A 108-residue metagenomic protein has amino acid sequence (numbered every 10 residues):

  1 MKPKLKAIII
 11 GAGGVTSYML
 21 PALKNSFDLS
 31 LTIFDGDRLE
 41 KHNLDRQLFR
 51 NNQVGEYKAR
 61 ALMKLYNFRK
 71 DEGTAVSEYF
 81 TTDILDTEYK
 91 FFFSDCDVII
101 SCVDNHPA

Functional and structural regions predicted by a protein language model:
M1-A108: Adenine nucleotide-associated cytosolic modules
